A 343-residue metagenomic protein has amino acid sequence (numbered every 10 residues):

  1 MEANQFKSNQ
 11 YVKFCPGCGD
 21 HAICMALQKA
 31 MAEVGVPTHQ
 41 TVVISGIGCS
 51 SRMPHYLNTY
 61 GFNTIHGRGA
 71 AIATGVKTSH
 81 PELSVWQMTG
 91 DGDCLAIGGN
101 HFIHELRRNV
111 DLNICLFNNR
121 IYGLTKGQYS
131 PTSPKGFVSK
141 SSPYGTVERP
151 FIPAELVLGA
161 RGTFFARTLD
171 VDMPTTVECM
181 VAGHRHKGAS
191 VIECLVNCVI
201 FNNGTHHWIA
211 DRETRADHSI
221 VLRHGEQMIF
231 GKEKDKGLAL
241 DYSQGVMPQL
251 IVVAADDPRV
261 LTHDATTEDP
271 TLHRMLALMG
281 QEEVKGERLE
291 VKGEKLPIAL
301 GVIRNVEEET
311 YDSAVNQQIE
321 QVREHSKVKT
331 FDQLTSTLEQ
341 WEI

Functional and structural regions predicted by a protein language model:
N4-T64: Active-site diphosphate/adenylate-binding microenvironment
N9, I200-I343: Flexible, low-complexity linker and terminal segments
I44-G46, M88-T89, N113-N118, E193-L195 (+1 more regions): Short beta-strand segments
I47-C49, N119-I121, D172, L195-I200 (+1 more regions): Glycine-rich beta-alpha junction loops
C49-G123, V177: Thiamine diphosphate
G99-L106, L124-F137, L156: Active-site-proximal loop->helix
S130-R185: Conserved thiamine diphosphate
F164-V221: ATP/pyrophosphate-binding catalytic subdomain of soluble kinases
